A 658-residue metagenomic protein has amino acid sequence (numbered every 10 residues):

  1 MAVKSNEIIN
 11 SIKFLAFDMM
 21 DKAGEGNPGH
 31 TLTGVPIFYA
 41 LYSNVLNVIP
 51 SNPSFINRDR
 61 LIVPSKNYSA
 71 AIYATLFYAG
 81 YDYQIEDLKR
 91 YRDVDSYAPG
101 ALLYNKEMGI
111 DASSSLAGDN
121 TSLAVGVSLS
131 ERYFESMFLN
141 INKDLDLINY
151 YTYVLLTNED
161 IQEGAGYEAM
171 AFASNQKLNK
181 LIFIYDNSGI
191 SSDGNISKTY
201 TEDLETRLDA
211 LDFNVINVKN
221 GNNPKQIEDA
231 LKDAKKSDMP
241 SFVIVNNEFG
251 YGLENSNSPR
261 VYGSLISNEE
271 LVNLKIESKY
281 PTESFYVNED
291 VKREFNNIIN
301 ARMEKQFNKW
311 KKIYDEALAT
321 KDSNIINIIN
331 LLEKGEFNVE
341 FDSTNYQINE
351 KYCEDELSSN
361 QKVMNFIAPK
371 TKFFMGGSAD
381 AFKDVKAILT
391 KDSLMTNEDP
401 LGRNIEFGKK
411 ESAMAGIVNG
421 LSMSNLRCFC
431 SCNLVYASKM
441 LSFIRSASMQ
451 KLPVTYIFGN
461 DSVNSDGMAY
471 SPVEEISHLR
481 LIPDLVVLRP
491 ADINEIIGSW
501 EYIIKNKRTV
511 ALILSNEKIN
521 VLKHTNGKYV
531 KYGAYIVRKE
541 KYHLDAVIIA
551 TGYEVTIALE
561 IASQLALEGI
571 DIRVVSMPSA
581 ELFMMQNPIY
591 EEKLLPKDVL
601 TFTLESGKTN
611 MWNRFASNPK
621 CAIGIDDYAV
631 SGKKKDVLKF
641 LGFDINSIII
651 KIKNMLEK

Functional and structural regions predicted by a protein language model:
S5, T33-N175, A379, I388-L389 (+1 more regions): Cofactor-binding active-site loop characterized by glycine-rich and histidine/acidic residues
L15-A23, P50-R58, P99-S114, L147-Y153 (+4 more regions): Glycine/charged-rich beta-loop-alpha catalytic/anionic-binding loops adjacent to active sites
A23-V35, L61-N67, R92, L102-L123 (+8 more regions): Active-site nucleophile and cofactor-binding loops and adjacent substrate-binding regions of central metabolic enzymes
I56-N57, N247-G252, N257-G335: Terminal amphipathic helices with adjacent charged low-complexity linkers/tails
Y81-R90, K177-F183, A210-F213, S448-D466 (+1 more regions): A glycine-rich helix N-cap at a beta->alpha junction
D82-G109, G194, L211-N214, F374-R403 (+2 more regions): Anionic-ligand anchoring segments at beta-strand to alpha-helix junctions in alpha/beta enzyme folds, i.e., glycine
D93-N105, S113, D119, L123 (+8 more regions): Thiamine diphosphate
Y314-L452, Y529-Y535, G552, A566 (+1 more regions): Non-catalytic terminal/interface segments that mediate subunit docking, oligomerization, and allosteric communication
